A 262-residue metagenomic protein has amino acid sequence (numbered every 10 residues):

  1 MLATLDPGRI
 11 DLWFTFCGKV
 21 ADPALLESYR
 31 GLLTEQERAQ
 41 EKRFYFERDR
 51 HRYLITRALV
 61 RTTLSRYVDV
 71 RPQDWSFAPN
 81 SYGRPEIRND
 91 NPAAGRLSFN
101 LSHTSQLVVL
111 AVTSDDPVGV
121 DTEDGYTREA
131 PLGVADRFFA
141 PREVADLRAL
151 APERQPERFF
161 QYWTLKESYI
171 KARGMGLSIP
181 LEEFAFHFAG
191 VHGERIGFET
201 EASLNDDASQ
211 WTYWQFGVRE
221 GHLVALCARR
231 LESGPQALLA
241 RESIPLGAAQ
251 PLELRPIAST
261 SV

Functional and structural regions predicted by a protein language model:
M1-V262: Core catalytic alpha/beta fold that binds nucleotide/phospho-ligands
